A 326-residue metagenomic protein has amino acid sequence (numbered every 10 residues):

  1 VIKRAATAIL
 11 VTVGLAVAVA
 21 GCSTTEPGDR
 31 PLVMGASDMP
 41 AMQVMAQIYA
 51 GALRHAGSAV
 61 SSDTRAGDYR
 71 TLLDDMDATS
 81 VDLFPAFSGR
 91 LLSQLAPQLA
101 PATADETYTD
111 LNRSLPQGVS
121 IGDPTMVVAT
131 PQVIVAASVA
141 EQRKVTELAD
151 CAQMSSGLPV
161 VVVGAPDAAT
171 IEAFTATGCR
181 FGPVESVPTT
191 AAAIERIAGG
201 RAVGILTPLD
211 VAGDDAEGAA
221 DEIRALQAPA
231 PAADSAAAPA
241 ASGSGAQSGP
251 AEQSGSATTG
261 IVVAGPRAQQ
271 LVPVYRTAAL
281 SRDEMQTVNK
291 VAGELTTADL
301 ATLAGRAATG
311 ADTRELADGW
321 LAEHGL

Functional and structural regions predicted by a protein language model:
V17-G21: C-terminal motif of bacterial Sec signal peptides marking the signal peptidase cleavage site
S23-E26: Bacterial signal peptide processing site
G28-M42, S58-R65, G157-V163: Short, well-ordered beta-strand elements
P40, S61-D74, G182-E195: Short helix-initiation/N-cap motifs at beta->coil->alpha
D68-Y69, T79-L92, E106-Y108, A136 (+2 more regions): Beta->alpha turn/N-cap motifs
A104-V162, G293-T297: A conserved helix-loop-strand patch within extracytoplasmic ligand-binding domains of the periplasmic binding
V128-E141, V262-R282: A bilobed periplasmic-binding-protein/Venus flytrap-type ligand-binding module shared by bacterial periplasmic
V162-P239, G245, G255, G260: Ligand-binding pocket segment of bilobal, Venus flytrap-like solute-binding proteins
